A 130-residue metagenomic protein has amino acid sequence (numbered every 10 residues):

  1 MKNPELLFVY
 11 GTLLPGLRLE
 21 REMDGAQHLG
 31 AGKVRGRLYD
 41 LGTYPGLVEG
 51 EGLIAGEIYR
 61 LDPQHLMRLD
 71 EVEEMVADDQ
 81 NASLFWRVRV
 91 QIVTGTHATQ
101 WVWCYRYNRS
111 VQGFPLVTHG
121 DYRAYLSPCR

Functional and structural regions predicted by a protein language model:
K2-R130: Glycine-aromatic micro-motifs
